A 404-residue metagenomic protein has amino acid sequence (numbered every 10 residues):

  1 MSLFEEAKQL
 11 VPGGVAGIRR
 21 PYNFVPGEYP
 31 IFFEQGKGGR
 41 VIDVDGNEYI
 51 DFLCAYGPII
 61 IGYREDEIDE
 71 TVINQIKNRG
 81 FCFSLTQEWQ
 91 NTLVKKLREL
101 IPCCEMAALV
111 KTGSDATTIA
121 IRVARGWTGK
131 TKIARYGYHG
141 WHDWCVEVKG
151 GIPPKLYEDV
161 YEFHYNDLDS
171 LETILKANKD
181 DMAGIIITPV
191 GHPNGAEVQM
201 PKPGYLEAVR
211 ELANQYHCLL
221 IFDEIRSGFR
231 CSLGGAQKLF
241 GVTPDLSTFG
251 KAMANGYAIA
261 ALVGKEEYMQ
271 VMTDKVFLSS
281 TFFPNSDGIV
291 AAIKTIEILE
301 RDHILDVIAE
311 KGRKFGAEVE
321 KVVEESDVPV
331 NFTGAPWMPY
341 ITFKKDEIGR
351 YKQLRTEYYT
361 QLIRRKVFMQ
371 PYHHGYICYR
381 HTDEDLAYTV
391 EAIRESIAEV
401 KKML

Functional and structural regions predicted by a protein language model:
M1-Q35: Active-site-adjacent loop/helix segments that line or gate small-molecule/cofactor pockets in enzymes
E48-W127: Glycine-rich loop-to-alpha-helix module at the N-terminal edge of alpha/beta enzyme cores
T92-A183, I187, G191, R313: PLP-dependent aspartate aminotransferase-fold enzymes
V198-C231: Catalytic PLP-binding core of fold-type I/II PLP enzymes
F240-V271, P284-A291: Active-site PLP attachment segment
T295-E320, I348, K352: Structural signature of PLP-dependent enzymes
E300-D302, R364-L404: PLP-dependent enzyme catalytic core of the Aspartate aminotransferase-like
R313-G316, S326-Y359: Conserved PLP-binding catalytic core of the aspartate aminotransferase-like
